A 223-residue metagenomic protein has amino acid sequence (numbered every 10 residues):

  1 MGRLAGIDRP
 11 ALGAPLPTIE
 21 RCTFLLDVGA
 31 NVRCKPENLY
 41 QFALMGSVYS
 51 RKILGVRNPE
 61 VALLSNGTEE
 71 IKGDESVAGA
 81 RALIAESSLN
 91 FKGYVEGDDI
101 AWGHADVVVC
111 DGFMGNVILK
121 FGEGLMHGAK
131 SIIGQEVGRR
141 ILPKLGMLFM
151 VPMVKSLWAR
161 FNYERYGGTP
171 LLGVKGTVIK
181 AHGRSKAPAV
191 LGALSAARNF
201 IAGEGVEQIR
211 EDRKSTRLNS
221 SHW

Functional and structural regions predicted by a protein language model:
M1-L26, V107-V108, G112-S215: Glycine-rich phosphate/nucleotide-binding loop
D8, A43, N90-W102, W158-E164: A general structural motif
A30-Y40, K180-A187: Short, glycine-rich nucleotide/cofactor-binding loops
V32-G97, D106: Glycine-rich phosphate/diphosphate-binding loop of Rossmann-like nucleotide-binding domains
V56-P59, W102-H104, G112, V174: Short gly/pro-enriched beta-turn/loop segments at secondary-structure junctions
I71-G73, I100-H104, N116-K120: Short acidic/glycine-rich loop or secondary-structure boundary segments that cap or lie
A78, A82-S88, Y94-V95, D99-I100 (+2 more regions): C-terminal intrinsically disordered extensions
L218-W223: Single conserved hydrophobic/aromatic residue that forms the stacking wall/gate of nucleotide- or nucleobase-binding
